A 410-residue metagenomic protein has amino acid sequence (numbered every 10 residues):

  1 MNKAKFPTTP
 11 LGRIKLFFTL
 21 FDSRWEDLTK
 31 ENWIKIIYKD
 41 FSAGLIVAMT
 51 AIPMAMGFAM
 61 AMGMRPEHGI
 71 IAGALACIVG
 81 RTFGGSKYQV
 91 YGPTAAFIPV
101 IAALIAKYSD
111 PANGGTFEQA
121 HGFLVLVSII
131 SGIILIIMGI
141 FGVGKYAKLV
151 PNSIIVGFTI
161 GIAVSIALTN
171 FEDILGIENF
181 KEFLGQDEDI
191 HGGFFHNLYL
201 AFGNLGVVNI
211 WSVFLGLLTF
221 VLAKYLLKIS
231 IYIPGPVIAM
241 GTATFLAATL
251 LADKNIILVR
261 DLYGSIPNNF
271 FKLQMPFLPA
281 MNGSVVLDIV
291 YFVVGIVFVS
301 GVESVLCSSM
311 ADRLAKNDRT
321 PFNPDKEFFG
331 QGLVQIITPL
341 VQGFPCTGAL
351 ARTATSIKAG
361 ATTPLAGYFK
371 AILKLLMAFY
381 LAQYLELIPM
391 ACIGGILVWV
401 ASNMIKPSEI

Functional and structural regions predicted by a protein language model:
N2-I410: Transmembrane helical cores of multi-pass ion-transport proteins
